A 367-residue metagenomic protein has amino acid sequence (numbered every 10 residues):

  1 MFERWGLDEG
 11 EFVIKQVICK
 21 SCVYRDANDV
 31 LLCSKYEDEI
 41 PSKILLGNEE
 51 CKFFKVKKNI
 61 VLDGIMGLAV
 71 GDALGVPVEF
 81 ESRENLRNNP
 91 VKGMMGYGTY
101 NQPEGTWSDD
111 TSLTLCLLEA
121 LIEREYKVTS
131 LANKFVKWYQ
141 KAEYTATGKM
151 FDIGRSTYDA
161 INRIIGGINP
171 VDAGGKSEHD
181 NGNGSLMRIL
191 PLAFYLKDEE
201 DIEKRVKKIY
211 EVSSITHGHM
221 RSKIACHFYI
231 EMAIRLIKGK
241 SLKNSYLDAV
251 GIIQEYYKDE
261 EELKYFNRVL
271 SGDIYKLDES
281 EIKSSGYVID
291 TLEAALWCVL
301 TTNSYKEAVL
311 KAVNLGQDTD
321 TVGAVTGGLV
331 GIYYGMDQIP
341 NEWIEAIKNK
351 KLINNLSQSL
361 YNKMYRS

Functional and structural regions predicted by a protein language model:
M1-V56: Cysteine-centered metal-binding/redox modules
K55-S367: Structured, active/binding-site neighborhoods that engage oxygen-rich ligands
